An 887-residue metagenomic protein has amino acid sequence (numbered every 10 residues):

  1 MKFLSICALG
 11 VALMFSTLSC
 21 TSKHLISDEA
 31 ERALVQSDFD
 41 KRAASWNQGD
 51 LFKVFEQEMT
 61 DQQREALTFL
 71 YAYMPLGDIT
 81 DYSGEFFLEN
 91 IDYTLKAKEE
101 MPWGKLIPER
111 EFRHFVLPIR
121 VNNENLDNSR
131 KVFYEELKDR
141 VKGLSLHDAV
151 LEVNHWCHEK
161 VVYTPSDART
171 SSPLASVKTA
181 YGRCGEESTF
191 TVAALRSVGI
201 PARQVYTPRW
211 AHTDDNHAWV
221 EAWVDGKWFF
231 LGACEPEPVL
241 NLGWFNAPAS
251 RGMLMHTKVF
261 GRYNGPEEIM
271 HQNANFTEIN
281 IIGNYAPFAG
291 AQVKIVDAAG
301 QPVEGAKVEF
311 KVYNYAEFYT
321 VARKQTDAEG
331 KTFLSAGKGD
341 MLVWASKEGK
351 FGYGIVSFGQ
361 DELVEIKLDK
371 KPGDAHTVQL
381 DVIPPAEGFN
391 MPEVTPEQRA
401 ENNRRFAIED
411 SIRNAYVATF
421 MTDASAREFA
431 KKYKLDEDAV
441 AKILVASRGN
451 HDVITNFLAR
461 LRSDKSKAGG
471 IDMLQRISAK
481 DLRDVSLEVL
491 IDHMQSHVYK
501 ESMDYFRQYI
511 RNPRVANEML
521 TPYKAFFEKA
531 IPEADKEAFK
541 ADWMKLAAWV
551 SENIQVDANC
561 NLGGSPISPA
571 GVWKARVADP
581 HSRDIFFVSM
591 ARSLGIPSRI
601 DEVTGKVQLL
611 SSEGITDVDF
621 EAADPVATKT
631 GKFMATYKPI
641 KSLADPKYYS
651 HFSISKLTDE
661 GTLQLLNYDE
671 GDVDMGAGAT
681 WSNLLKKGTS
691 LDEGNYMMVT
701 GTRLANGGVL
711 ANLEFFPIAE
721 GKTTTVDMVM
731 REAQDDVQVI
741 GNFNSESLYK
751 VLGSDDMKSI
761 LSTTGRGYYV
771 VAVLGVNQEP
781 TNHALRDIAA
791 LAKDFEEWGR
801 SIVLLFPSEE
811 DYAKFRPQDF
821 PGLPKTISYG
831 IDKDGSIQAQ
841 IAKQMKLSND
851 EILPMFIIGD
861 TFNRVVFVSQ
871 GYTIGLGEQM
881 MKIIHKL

Functional and structural regions predicted by a protein language model:
S27-T179, D215, A400-E401, E409-A575 (+1 more regions): Secondary-structure boundary elements
D139-R140, L144, A149-H155, T164-L174 (+7 more regions): Hydrophobic/aromatic-rich core segments of domains that either
D225, K331-V343, K347-K350, V356-Q360 (+3 more regions): Short Pro-Gly-centered beta-turn/loop motif in secreted/extracellular proteins
G290, A298-E317, K338-D340, D542 (+2 more regions): Short, ordered, surface-exposed loop/turn motifs in non-cytosolic proteins
N314-S335, E660-L685: Short, acidic Ser/Thr/Gly-rich low-complexity loop/linker segments typical of extracellular and cell-surface proteins
S759-I788, S801-L805: Short active-site neighborhood of thiol/selenol oxidoreductases, capturing the structured segment around
Q818-L853: Short, internal strand/loop/helix patches that form the active-site neighborhood or redox-interaction surface
I852-L887: Thiol-/selenol-based redox modules, centered on thioredoxin-like and closely related oxidoreductase domains
